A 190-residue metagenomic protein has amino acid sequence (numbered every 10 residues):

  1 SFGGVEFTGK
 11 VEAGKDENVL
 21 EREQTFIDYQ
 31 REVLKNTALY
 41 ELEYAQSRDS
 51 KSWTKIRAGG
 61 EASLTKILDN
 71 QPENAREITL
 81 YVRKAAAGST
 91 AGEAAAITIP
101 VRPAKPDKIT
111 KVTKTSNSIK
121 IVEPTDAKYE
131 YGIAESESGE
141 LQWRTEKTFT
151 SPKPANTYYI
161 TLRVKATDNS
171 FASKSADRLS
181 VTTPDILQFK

Functional and structural regions predicted by a protein language model:
S1, E77-G88, A155-F171: Beta-strand-rich modules
V5, A13-N18, R22-Q24, P103-K111 (+1 more regions): Proline-enriched interdomain boundary motifs that mark the N-terminal boundary and often initiate the first structured
V19-L34, V112-P124: Short coil/turn motif common to extracellular beta-sandwich-like domains
K35-E43, S50, V122-Y129: Short proline/glycine-enriched turn/loop motifs at strand-loop junctions of beta-rich domains
A45-S47, E130-S136, T161-R163: Conserved Ser/Thr-centered positions that define the repeating blades of beta-propeller domains
W53-E61, S138-K147: Short beta-strand segments within Ig-like beta-sandwich modules, predominantly Fibronectin type-III
S63-I78, F149-Y158: Surface-exposed, short loops/turns at beta-strand junctions within beta-sandwich domains
A91-T98, S170-D185: Extracellular fibronectin type III
